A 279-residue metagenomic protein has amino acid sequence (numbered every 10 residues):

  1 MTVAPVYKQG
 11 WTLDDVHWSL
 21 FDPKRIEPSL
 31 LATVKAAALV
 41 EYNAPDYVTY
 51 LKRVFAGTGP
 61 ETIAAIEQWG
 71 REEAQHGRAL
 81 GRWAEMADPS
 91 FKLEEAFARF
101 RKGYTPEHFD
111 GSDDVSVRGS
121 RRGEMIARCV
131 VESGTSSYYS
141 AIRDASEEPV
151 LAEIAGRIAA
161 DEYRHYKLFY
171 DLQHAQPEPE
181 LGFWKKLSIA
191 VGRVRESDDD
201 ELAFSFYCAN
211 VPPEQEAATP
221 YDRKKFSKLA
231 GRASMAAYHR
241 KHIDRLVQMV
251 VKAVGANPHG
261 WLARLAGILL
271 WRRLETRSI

Functional and structural regions predicted by a protein language model:
M1-I279: Non-heme di-metal
